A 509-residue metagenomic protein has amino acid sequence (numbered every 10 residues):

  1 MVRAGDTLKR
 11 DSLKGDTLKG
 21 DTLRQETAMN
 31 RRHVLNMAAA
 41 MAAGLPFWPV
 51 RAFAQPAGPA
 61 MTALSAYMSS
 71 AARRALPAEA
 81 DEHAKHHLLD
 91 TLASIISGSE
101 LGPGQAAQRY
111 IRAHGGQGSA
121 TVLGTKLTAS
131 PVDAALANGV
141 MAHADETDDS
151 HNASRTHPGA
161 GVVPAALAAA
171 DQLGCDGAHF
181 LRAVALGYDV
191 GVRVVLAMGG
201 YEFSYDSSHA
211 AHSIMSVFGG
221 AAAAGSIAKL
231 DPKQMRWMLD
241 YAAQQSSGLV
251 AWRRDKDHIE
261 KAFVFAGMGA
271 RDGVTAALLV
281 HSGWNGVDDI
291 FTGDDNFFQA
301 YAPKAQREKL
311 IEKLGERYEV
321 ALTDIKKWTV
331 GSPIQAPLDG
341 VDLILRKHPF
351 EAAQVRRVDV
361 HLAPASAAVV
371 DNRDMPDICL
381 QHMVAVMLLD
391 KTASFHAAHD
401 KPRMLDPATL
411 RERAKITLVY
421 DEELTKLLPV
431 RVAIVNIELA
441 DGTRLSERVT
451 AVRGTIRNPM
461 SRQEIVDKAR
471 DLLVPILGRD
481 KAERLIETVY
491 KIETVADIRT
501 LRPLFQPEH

Functional and structural regions predicted by a protein language model:
M1-N30, Q55: N-terminal secretory signal peptides
N30-R155, R254-R271, L278-H509: Terminal-appendage/accessory-domain detector
H33, H83-A84, H157, G161 (+2 more regions): Hydrophobic alpha-helical transmembrane segments of integral membrane proteins, especially multi-pass transporters
S97-G98, A166-L173, A221-A228, A276-V280 (+2 more regions): Well-ordered alpha-helical scaffold segments within catalytic/enzyme domains
A142, G161-V163, A168, Q244-G248 (+2 more regions): Short connector loops/turns at beta-strand edges and beta->alpha or beta->beta junctions
D149-V192: Hydrophobic alpha-helical hairpins/lids featuring a short glycine-rich hinge
G159-L167, S216-A223, A270-T275, A336: Well-ordered alpha-helical segments within folded domains of soluble proteins
G174, A178-G269: Glycine-rich, mobile lid/loop segments that gate access to catalytic sites or pores
